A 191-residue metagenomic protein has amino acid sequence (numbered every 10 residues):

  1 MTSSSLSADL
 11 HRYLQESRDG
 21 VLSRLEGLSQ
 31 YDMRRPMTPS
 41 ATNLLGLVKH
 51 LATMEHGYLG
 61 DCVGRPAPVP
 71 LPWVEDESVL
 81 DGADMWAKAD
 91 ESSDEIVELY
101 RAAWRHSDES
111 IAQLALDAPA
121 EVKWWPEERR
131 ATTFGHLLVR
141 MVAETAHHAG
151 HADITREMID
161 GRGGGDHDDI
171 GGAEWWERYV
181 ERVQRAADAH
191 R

Functional and structural regions predicted by a protein language model:
M1-L6: Short, contiguous pre-domain boundary segments
S7, H11-L25, Q30-D81, V122-R191: Short, contiguous alpha-helical
A67-D108: Helix-adjacent hinge/juxtasegments
E109-L116: Glycine-rich, acidic and aromatic/proline-enriched surface loops and short helix-turn segments that act as binding
